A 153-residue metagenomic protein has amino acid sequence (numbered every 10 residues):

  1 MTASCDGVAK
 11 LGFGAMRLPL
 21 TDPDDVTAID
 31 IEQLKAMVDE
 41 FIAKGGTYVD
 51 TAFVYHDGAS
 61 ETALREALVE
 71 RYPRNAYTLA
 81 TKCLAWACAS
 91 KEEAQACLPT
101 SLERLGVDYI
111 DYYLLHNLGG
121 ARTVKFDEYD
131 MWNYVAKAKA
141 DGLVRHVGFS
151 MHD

Functional and structural regions predicted by a protein language model:
M1-Y77, Y134, A140: N-terminal binding-site loop/beta-alpha segment at the start of enzyme catalytic domains that lines or forms
V8-G12, T47-Y48, A76-K82, Y109-L114 (+1 more regions): Structural preference for beta-strand elements that scaffold enzyme active sites
P19-D22, I29, D39, C88-D153: Glycine/proline-rich, positively charged, aromatic-decorated active-site loop/lid region on the catalytic face
Y55, R71-K91, H116: Structural motif corresponding to the early beta-alpha repeats
